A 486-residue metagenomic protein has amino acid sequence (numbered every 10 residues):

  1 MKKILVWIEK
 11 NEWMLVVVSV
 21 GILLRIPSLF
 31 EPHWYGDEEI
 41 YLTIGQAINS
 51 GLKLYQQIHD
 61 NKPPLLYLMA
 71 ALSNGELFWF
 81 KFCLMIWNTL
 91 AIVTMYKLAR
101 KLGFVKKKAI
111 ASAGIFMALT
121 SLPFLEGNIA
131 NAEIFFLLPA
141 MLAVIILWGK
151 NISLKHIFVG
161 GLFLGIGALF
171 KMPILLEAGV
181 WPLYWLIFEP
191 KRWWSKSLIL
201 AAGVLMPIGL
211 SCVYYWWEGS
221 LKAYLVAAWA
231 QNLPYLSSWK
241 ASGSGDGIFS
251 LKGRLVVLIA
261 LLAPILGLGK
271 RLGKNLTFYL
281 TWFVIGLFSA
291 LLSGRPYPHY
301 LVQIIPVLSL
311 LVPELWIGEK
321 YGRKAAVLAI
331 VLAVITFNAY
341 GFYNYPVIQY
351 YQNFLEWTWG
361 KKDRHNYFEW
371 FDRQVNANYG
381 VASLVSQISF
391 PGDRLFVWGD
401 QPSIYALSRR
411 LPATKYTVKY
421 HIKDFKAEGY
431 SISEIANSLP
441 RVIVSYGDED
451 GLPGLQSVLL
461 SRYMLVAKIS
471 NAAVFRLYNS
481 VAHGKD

Functional and structural regions predicted by a protein language model:
M1-I4, E177-L205, L268-R271, L310 (+1 more regions): Perimembrane helix-loop-helix junctions
I86, I92-L119, L137-L138, K155-H156 (+1 more regions): Transmembrane-helix signature of polytopic, membrane-embedded enzymes that assemble or transfer cell-envelope glycans
V93, K252-I285, V312: Hydrophobic, aromatic-rich transmembrane alpha-helices and their immediate juxtamembrane boundary segments
T94-K97, F135-I152, F158, L162-F163 (+2 more regions): Specific aromatic-rich, kink-prone transmembrane helix
G103, M141-V159, L186, K191 (+2 more regions): Membrane-interface transmembrane helices that cradle and orient dolichyl/undecaprenyl
H156-M172, A178-L183, M206, F283-L292: Membrane-interface alpha helices of multi-pass inner-membrane proteins
P173-I174, E218, L332-H483: Extracytoplasmic
L176, L287-S289, S293-A326: Hydrophobic/aromatic-rich transmembrane helices and adjacent perimembrane loops
